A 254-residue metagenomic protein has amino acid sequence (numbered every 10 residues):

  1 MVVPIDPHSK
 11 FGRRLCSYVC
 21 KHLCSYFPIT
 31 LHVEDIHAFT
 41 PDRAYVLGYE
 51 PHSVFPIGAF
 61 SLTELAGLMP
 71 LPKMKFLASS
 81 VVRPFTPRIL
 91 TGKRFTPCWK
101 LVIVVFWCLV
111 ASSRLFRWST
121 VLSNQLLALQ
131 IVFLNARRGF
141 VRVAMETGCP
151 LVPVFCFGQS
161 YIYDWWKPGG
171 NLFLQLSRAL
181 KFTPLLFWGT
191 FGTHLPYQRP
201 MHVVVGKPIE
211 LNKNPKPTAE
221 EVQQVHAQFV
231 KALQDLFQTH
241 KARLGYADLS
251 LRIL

Functional and structural regions predicted by a protein language model:
M1-C20, C24-Y26, V33, F39-F106 (+1 more regions): Catalytic core of membrane glycerolipid acyltransferases/transacylases, capturing the structured, soluble-facing
L31-V33, P153: A structural preference for short, hydrophobic beta-strand core positions in alpha/beta folds
T96-L254: Non-catalytic C-terminal accessory region of glycerolipid acyltransferases and related lyso-lipid remodeling enzymes
